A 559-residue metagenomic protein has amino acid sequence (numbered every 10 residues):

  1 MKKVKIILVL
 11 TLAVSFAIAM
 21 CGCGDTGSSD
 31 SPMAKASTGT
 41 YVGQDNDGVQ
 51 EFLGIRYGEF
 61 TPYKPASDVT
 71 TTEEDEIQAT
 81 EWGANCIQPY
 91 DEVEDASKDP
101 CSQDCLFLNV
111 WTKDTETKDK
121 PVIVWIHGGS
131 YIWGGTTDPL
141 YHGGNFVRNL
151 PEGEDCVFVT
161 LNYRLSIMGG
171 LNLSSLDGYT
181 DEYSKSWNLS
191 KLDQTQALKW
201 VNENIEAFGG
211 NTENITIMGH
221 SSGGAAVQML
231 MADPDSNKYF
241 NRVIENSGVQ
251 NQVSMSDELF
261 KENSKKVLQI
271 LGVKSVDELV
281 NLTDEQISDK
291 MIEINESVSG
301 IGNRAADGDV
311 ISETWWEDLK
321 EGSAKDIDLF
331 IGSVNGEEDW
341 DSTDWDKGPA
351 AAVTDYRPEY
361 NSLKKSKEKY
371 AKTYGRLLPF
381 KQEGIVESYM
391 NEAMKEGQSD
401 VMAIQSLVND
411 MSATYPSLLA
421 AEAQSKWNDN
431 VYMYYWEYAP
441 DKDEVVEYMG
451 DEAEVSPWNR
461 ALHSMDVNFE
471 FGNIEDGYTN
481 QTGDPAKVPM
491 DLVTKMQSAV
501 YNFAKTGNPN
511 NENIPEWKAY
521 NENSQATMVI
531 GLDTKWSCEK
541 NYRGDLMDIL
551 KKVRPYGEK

Functional and structural regions predicted by a protein language model:
M1-L8: Bacterial N-terminal signal peptides that target proteins for export
L8, G22-D177, D181-W187, N335 (+2 more regions): Non-catalytic accessory segments of hydrolases
L10-A19: Bacterial N-terminal signal peptides
I55, S406, T414-K559: Mobile gating loops/cap/lid regions near enzyme active sites that modulate substrate access
E94, Q196, E203, N237 (+3 more regions): Substrate-access "cap/lid" subdomains that shape and gate the entrance to catalytic or ligand-binding pockets
Y183-E206: Alpha/beta-hydrolase active-site loop
F208-H220: Alpha/beta-hydrolase fold nucleophile elbow
G224-D235: Short glycine-enriched nucleophile-adjacent loop and the immediately C-terminal alpha-helix near the catalytic center
